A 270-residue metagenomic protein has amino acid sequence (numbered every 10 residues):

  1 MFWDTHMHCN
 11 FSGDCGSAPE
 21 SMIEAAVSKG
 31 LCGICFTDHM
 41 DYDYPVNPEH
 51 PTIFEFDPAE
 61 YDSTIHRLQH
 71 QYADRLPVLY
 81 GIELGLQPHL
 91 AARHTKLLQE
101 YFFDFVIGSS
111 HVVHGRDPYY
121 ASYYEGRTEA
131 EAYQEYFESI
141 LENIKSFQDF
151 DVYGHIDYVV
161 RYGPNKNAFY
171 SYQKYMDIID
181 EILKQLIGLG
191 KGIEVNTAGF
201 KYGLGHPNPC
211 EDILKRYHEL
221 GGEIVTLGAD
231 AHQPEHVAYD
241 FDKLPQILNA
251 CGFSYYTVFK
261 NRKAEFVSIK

Functional and structural regions predicted by a protein language model:
M1-C9, P19, G30, H114 (+1 more regions): Charged catalytic cores and adjacent phosphate/nucleic-acid-binding surfaces used for phosphate/nucleic-acid chemistry
M1-P88, K96-L98, Y162-P164, F169-Q173 (+3 more regions): An N-terminally biased module of ancient metal coordination in phosphate/nucleic-acid-related enzymes
S28, E100, F147-F150, E219 (+1 more regions): Alpha-helix termination/capping residues and helix-transition junctions
T37, S109, I156, N196 (+1 more regions): Conserved residues at the C-terminal ends of beta-strands
P48-P51, E55-G188: Extended substrate/RNA-proximal surfaces in nucleic-acid metabolism proteins
